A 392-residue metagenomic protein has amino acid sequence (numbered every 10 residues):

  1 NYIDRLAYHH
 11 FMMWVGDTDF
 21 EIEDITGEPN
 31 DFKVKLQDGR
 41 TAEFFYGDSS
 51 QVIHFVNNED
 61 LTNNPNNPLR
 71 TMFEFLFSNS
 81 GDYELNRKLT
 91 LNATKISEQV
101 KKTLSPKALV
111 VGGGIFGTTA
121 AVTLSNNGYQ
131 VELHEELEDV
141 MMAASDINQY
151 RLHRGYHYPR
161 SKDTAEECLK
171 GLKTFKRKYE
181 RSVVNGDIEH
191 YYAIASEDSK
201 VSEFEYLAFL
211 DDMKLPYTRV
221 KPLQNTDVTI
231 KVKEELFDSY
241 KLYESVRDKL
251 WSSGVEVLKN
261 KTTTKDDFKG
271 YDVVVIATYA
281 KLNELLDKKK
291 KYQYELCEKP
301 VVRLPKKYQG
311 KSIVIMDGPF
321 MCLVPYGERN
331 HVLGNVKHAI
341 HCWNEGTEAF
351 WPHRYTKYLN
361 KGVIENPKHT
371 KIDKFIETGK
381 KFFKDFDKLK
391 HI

Functional and structural regions predicted by a protein language model:
N1-Y2, V184-I194, P216-S252: Helix-loop-beta segment of a Rossmann-like dinucleotide-binding subdomain
W14-E21, C342-I392: Flavin-binding catalytic cores
V15, D19-F32, F75-T103: C-terminal helix-rich "cap/oligomerization" subdomain common to oxidoreductases
K107-E132: N-terminal Rossmann-like FAD-binding beta1-loop-alpha1 element of flavoenzymes
S125-D146: Glycine-rich FAD pyrophosphate-binding loop
M141, D272-D317, Y326-H331, A339-C342: Central helical "cap/lid" subdomain
Q149-T226: Dinucleotide-binding Rossmann-like beta1-alpha1 core, especially the glycine-rich loop that anchors the ADP
I230-K265, Y271-L286: Helical element adjacent to the flavin cofactor pocket in flavoenzyme catalytic cores
